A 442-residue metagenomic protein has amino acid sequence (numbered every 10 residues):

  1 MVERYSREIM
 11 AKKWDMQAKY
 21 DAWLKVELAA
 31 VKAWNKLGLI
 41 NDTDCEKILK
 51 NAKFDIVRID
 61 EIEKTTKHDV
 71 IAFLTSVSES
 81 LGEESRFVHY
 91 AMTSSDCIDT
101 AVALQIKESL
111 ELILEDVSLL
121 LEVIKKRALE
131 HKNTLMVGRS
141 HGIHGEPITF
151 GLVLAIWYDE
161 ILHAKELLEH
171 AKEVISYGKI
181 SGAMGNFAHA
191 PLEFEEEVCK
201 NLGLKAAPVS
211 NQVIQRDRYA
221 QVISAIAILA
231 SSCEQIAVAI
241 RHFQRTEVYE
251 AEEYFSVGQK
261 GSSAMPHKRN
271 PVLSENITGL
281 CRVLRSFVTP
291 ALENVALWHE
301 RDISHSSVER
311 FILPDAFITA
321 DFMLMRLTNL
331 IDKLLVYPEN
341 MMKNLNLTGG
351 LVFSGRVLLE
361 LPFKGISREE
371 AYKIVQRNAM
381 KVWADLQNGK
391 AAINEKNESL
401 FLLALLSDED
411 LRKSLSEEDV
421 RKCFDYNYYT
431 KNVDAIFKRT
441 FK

Functional and structural regions predicted by a protein language model:
M1-F187, L192-E197, A206, Q259-S262 (+5 more regions): A helix-coil-helix interface module used to build multimeric assemblies and to scaffold catalytic/cofactor sites
A11-D15, R58-D60, Q259-G279, R301-D315 (+4 more regions): Short beta-alpha connecting loops at secondary-structure transitions that line or flank enzyme active sites
K107-S118, K125, A155-Y158, L162 (+6 more regions): Short amphipathic alpha-helical segments with heptad-repeat character
L129-G151, E250-K268, H299-V308, D332-V352: Glycine-rich cofactor-pocket loops
N186, A206-V213, M342, G350 (+1 more regions): A structural signal for small-residue-enriched, beta-sheet-centric alpha/beta enzyme cores and oligomeric scaffold folds
E195-V288: Acidic, glycine-rich loop-and-beta core segments that form the ion-binding/anion-interacting portion of active sites
V257, V375-M380: Active/binding-pocket-proximal capping segment
V283-I366, I374: Long, amphipathic alpha-helical stalk/connector segments used for oligomerization, subunit docking, or mechanical
